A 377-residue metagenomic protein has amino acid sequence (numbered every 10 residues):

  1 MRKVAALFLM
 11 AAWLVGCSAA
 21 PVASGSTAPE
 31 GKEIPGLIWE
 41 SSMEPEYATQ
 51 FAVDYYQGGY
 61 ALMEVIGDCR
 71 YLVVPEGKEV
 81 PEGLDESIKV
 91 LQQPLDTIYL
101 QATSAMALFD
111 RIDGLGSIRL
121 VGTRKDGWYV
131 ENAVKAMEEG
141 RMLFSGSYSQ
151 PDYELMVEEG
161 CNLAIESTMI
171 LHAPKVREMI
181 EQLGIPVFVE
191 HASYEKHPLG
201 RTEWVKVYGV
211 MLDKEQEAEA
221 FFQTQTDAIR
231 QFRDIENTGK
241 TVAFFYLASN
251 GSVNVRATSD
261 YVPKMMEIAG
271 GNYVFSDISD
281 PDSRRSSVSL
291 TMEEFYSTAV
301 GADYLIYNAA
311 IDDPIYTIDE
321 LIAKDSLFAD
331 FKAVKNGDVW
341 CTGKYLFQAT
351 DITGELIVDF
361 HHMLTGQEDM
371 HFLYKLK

Functional and structural regions predicted by a protein language model:
A6-G16: Bacterial N-terminal signal peptides
C17-M106, E217-F244, Q367-K377: Bacterial Sec-exported substrate-binding components of ABC uptake systems
A61-V157, L163-M169: A short, structured surface patch at a secondary-structure boundary
D96, M106-D110, E154-E158, E178 (+11 more regions): Solvent-exposed, polar/charged alpha-helical surfaces in well-ordered, non-transmembrane soluble domains, broadly
D96, S104-F109, V121-N132, H172-K175 (+2 more regions): Extracytoplasmic ligand-binding site segments that recognize negatively charged/polar headgroups
G146-P151, S167-P174, E195-T202, Q216-E219 (+5 more regions): Soluble non-cytosolic domains of exported or imported proteins
E195-A220, G301-K377: Structured C-terminal subdomain patch of bacterial secreted/periplasmic proteins
A228, F232-Y316: Flexible, glycine-rich surface segments
